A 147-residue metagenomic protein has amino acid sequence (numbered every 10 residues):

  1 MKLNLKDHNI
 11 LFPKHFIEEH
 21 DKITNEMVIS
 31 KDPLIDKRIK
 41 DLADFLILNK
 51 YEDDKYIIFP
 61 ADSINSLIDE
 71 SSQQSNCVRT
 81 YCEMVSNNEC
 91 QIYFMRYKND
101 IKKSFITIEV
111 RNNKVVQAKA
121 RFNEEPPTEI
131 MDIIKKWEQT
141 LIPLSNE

Functional and structural regions predicted by a protein language model:
M1-E147: Catalytic-core elements of nucleic-acid end-processing and repair enzymes
